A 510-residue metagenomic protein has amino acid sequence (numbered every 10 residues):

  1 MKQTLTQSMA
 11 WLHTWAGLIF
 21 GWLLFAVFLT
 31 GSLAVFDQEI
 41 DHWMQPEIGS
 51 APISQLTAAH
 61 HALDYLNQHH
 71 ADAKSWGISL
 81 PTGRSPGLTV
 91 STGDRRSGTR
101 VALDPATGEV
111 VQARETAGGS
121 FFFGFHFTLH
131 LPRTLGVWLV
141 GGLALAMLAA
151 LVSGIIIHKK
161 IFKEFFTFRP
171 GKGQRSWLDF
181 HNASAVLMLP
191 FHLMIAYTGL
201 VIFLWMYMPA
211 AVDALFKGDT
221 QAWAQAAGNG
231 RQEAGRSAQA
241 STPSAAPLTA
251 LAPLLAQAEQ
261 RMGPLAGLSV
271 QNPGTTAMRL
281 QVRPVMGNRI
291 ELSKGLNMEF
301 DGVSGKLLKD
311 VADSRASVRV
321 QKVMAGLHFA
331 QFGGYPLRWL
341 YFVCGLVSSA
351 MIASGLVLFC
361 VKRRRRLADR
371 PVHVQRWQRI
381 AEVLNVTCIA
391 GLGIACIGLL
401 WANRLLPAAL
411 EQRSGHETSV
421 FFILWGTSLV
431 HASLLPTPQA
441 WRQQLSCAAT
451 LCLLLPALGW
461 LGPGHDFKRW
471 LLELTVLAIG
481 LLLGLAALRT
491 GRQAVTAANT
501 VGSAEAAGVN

Functional and structural regions predicted by a protein language model:
M1-N510: Conserved histidines in hydrophobic membrane contexts and catalytic metal-binding motifs
